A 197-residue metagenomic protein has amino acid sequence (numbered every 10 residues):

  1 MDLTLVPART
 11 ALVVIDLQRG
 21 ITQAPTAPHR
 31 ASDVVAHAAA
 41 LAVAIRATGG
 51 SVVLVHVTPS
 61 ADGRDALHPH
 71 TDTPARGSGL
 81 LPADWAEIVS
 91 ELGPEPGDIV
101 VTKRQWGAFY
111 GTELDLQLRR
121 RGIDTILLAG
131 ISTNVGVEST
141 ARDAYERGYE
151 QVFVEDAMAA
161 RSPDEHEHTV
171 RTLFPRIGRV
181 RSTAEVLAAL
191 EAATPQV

Functional and structural regions predicted by a protein language model:
M1-E95, I99, A189-V197: Active-site acidic carboxylates
A47-G50, G122, G148: Glycine-centered short loops/turns at secondary-structure junctions
P82-W85, V89-G130: Internal catalytic-core helix/loop-beta-alpha segment that presents or stabilizes conserved functional determinants
V101, G178-V186: Short acidic-hydrophobic, aromatic-tinged amphipathic segments that line or gate anion-handling sites
L127-G130, E150-P163: A short glycine-rich beta-strand->turn/loop micro-motif centered on a GG-aromatic cluster
V137-R147: Short Gly/Thr/Asp-enriched flexible loops that form oxyanion-binding sites at enzyme active sites
S162-F174: Active-site-proximal loop->helix
